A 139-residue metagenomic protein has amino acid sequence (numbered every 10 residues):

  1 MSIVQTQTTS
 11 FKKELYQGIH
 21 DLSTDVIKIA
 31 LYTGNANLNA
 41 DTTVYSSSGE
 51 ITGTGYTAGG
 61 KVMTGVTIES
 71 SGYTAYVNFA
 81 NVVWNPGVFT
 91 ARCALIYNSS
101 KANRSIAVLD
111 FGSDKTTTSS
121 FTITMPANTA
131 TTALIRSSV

Functional and structural regions predicted by a protein language model:
M1-R92, S99-V139: Small cysteine-rich, disulfide-bonded extracellular modules of the LU/uPAR three-finger superfamily and closely related
